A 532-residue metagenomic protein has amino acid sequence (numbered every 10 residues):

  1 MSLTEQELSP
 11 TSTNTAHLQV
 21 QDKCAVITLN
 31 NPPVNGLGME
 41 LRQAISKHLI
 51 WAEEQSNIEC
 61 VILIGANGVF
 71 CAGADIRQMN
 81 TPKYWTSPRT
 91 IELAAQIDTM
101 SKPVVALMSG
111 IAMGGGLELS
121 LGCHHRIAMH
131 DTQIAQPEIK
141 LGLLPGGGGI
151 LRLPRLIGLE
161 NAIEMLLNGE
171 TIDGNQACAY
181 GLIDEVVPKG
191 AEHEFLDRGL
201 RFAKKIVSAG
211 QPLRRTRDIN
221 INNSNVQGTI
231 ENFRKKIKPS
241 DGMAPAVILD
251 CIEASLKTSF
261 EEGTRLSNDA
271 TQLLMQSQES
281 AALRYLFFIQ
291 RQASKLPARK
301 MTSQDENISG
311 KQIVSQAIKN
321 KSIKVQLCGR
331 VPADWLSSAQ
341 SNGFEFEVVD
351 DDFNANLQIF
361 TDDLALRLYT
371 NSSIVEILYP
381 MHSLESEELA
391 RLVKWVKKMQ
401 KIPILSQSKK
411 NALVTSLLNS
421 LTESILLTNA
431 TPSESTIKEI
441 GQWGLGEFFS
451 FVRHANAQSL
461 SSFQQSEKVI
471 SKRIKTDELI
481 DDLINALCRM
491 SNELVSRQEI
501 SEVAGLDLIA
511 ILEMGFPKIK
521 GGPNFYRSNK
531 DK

Functional and structural regions predicted by a protein language model:
S2-A16, N30, M39-R42, C60 (+8 more regions): N-terminal glycine-rich phosphate-binding loop for ADP-containing cofactors
D22-N30, N35, E40-P82, A95-S109 (+1 more regions): A structural preference for short, pocket-lining loop segments at secondary-structure junctions
A66, M108, A135, I139-G142 (+1 more regions): Exposed boundary/loop context
